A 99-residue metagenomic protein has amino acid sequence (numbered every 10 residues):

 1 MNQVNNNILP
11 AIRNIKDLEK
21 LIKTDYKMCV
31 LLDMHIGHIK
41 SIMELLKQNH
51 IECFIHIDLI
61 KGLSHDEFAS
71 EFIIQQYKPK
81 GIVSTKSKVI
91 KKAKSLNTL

Functional and structural regions predicted by a protein language model:
M1-I57, K61-S64, K78: Conserved N-terminal beta1-alpha1 strand-loop-helix module at the mouth
N14, S84-S87, L96: Aromatic-enriched hydrophobic runs in primary sequence
M28, G81, L99: Short, Asp-centered acidic motifs that coordinate Mg2+ and/or phosphate in catalytic or ligand-binding sites
K47-Q48, E71-I74, L99: Short, hinge-like loop/turn segments at secondary-structure boundaries
F68, I73-K91: Ordered, amphipathic secondary-structure segments that act as subunit-interaction surfaces in large macromolecular
A93-L99: Short, intrinsically disordered, charge-balanced linker/junction segments flanking boundaries in proteins
